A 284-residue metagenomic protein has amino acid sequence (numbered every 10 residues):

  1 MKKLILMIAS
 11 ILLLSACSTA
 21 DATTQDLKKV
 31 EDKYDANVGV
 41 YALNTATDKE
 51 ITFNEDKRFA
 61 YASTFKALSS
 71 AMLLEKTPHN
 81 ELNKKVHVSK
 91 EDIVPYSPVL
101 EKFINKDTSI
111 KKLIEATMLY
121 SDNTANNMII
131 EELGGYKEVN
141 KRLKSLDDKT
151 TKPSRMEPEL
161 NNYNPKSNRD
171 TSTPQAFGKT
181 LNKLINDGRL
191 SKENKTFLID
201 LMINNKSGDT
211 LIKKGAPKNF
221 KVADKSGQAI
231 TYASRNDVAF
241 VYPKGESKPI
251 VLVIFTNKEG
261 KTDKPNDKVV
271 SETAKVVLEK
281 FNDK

Functional and structural regions predicted by a protein language model:
M1-L4: Positively charged n-region of N-terminal signal peptides that target proteins for export
L13-A16: C-terminal motif of bacterial Sec signal peptides marking the signal peptidase cleavage site
S18-K28, D32-Y34, E50, E132 (+4 more regions): Structured C-terminal helix/loop/strand segments within mature extracytoplasmic catalytic/sensor domains
A36-V38, A42-R58: Short, conserved catalytic-motif segment at the N-terminal edge
D48, F59-E91, L252: Active-site SXXK
K84-V99, L133-G134, L160: Acidic helix-start/capping segments at beta-turn-to-alpha-helix junctions
V94-I129, Y136: Conserved catalytic neighborhood of penicillin-recognizing serine enzymes
N127-R189: Mid-domain, small-residue-enriched loop/turn segments at the edges of structured enzyme/sensor domains
